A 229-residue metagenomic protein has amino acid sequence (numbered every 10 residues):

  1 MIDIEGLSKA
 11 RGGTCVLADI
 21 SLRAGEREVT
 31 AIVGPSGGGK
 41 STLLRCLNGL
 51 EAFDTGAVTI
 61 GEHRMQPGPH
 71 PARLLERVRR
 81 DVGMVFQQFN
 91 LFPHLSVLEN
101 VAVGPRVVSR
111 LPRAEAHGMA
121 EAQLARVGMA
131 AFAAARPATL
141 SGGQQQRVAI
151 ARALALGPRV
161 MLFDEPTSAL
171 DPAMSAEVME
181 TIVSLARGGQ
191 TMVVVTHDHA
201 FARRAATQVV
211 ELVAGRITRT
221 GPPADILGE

Functional and structural regions predicted by a protein language model:
N48: Helix-to-loop junction immediately C-terminal to a conserved catalytic motif
R64-P67, R113-F132: Conserved ABC ATPase "signature" region
M65-G83, R113: ABC ATPase NBD coupling module
R136-L140, Q144: Conserved ABC ATPase signature
A155-R159: A short, proline-enriched helix->beta-strand linker immediately N-terminal to the Walker B motif in ABC-type P-loop
M161-D164: Catalytic Walker B motif of ABC-type/P-loop ATPase nucleotide-binding domains
P172-M174: Helix N-cap at the start of a conserved alpha-helix in ABC-type nucleotide-binding domains
